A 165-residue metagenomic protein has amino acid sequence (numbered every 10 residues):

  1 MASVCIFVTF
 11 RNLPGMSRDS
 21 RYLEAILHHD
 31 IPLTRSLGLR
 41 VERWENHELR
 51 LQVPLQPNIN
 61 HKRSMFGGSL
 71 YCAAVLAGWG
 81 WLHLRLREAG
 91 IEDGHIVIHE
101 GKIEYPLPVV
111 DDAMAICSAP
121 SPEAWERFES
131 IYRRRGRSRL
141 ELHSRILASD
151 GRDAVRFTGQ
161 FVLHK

Functional and structural regions predicted by a protein language model:
V8-P32: Extreme N-terminal tail/first-helix region
R35-L39, H99-Y105, R127-E129: Short structured motifs
S36-M65: Catalytic strand-loop segment that frames the active site of acyl-thioester-processing enzymes
G68-G90: Active-site helix/loop of acyl-thioester processing domains in fatty-acid/polyketide metabolism, spanning hotdog-fold
H83-S121: Hydrophobic beta-strand-centered segment that forms part of the acyl-chain substrate-binding groove
V109-V110, P120-K165: HotDog/MaoC-like acyl-thioester-processing domains
